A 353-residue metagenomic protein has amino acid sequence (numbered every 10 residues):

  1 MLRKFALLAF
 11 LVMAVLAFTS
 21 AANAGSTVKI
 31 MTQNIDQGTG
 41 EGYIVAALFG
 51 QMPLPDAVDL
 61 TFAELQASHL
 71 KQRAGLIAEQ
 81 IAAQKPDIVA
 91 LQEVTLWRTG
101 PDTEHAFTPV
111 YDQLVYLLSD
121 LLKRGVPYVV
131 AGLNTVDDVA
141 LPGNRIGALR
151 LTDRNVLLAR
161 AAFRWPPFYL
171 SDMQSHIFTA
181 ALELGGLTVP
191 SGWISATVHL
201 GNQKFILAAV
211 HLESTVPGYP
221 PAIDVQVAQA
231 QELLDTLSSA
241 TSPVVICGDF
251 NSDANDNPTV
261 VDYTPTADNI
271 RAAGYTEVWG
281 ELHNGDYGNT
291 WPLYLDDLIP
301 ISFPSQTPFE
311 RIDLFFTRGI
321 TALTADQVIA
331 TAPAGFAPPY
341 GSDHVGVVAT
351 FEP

Functional and structural regions predicted by a protein language model:
M1-A9: Bacterial N-terminal signal peptides that target proteins for export
L8-A17: Bacterial N-terminal signal peptides
A22-G143, G147, V227, P353: N-terminal, active-site-proximal structural segment of metallo-dependent hydrolase catalytic domains
I30-I35, R73, I77-T103, L158 (+6 more regions): Active-site beta-strand/loop signature of hydrolases that rely on acidic residues for catalysis
L60-A67, S175-G185, L212-Q226, A254: Surface-exposed cleft-lining segments at the edges of enzyme active sites
R98-D112, Y219-A222, N255-T264: Short, flexible/disordered intra-domain loops and linkers
L121, V130-A209, L323, A330: A well-ordered secondary-structure block
F168-Y169, D235-V245, S252-P353: Metal-dependent phosphoester-hydrolase catalytic domains
